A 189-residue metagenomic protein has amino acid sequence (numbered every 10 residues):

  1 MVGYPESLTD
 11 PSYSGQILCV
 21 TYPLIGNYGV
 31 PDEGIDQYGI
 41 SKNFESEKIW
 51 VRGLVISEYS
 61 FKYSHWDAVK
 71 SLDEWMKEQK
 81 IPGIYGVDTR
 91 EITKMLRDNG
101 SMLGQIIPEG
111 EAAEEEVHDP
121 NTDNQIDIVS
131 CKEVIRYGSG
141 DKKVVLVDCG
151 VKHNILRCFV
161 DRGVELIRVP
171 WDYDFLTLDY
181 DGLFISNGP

Functional and structural regions predicted by a protein language model:
M1-D172, L178, N187: RNA-binding accessory domains that recognize and position tRNA/RNA substrates
F184: N-terminal Rossmann-like NAD(P) cofactor-binding module of classical short-chain dehydrogenase/reductase
